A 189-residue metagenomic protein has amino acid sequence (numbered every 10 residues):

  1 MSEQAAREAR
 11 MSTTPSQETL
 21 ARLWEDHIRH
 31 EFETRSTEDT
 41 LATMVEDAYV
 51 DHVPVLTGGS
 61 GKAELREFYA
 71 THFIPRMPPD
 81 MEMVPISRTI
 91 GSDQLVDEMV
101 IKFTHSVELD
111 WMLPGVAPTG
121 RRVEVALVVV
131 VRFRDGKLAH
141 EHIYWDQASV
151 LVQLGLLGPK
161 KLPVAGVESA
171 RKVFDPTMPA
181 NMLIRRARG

Functional and structural regions predicted by a protein language model:
S2-G189: C-terminal and inter-domain tail/linker signature
